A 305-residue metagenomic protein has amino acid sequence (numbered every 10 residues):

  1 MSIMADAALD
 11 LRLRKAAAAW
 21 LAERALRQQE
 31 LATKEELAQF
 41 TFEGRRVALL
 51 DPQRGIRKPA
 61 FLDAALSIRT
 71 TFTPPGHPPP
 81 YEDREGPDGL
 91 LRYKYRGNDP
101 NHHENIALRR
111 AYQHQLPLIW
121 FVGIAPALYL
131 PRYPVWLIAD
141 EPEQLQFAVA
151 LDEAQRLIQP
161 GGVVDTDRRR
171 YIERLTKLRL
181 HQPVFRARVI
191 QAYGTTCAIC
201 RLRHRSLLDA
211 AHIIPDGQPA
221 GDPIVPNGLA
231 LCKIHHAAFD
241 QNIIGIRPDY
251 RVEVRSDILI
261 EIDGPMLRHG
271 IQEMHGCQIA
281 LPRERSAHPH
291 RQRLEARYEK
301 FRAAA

Functional and structural regions predicted by a protein language model:
M1-Q53: Polar/acidic, low-complexity leader/linker segments enriched in S/T/G and N/D
A32-G123: Acidic, glycine-rich low-complexity segments with interspersed aromatic residues
A127-L128, Q144-L145, E253: Eukaryotic short linear interaction motifs
Y129-E141: Short beta-strand-centered aromatic/proline hotspots
A139-E143, I246-P248: Short, ordered beta-strand-loop transition motifs
P142-L151: Short, solvent-exposed secondary-structure boundary/capping segments
A154-L202, I214-P226, H288: Short, charged surface segments at domain edges that flank catalytic/cofactor-binding sites
L180, V184, L202-L208, I213-A305: A detector for short metal-coordination/catalytic motifs
